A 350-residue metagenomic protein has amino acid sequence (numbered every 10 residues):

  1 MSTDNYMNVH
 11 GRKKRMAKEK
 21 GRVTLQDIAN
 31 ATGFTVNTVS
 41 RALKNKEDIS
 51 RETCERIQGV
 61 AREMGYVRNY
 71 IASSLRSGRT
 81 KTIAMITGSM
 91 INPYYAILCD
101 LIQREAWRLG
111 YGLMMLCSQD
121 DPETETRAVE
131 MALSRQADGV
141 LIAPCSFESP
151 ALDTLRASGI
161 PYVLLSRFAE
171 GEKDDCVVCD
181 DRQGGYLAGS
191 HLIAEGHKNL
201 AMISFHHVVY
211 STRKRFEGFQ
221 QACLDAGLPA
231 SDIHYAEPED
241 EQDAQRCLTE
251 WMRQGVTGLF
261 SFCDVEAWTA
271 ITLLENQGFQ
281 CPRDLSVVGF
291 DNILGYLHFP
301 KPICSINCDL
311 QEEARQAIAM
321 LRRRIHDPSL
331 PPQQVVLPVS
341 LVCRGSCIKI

Functional and structural regions predicted by a protein language model:
M1-R79, I348: N-terminal helix-turn-helix DNA-binding module of bacterial transcription factors
A31, V36-R41, L75-I91, H191 (+1 more regions): Short beta-strand segments enriched in small/hydrophobic residues
E55, M64-M131, R135-G139, E217-Q220: Amphipathic helical "hinge" segments at domain boundaries
T87-I97, M115-T124, R167, V177-L187 (+6 more regions): Hinge/beta->alpha junction and helix N-cap segments in small-molecule ligand-binding domains
D120, A143-L187, V265, D291-I303: Flexible loop/hinge segments that line or gate small-molecule binding clefts
K198-N199, A230-I233, Q280-V287: Short acidic capping loops at alpha-helix termini that bridge into adjacent secondary structure
R246-I350: Flexible loop/turn connectors
